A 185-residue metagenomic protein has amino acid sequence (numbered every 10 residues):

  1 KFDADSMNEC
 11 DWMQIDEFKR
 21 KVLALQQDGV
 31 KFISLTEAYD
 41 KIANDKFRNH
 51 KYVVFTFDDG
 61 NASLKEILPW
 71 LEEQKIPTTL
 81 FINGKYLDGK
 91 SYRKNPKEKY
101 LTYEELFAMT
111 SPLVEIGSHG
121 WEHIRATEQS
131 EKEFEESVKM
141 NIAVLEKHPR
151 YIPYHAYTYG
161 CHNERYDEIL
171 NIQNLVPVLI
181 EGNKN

Functional and structural regions predicted by a protein language model:
K1-C10, H50-V53, N61-S63, E72-E164 (+1 more regions): Metal-dependent polysaccharide deacetylase catalytic core of the NodB/CE4 family, i.e., the active-site-bearing domain
K1-V53: N-terminal pre-catalytic segment of deacetylase/amide-hydrolase enzymes
E17, A24, W70-E73, A108 (+2 more regions): Alpha-helical scaffold elements within enzyme catalytic domains, especially in hydrolases
S34-T36, A62-L68: Extended catalytic core of nucleotide-activated donor transferases of GT-like folds
I172-G182: Catalytic-core region of carbohydrate-active enzymes that cleave or remodel glycosidic bonds
